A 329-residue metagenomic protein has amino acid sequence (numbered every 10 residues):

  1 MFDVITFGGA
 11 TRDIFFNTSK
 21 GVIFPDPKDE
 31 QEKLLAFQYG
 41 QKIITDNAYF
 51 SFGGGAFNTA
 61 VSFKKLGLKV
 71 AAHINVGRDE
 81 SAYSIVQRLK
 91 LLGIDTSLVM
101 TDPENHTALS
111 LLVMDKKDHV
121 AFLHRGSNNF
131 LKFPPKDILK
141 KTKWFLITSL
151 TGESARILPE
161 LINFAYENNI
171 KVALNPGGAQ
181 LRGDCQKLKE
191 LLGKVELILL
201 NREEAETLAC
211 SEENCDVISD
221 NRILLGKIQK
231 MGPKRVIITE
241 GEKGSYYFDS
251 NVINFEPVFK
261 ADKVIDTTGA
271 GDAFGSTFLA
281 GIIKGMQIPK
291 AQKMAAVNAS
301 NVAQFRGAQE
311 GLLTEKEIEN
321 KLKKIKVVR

Functional and structural regions predicted by a protein language model:
M1-A71, Y83-S84: Glycine-rich phosphate/adenosyl-contacting loop at the front of the ribokinase-like
M1-I5, A10, F16, G21-F24 (+1 more regions): Conserved phosphate-binding/catalytic region of the ribokinase-like
F63, N201, G271: Short, conserved phosphate/pyrophosphate- and ester-handling motifs at nucleotide-, phospho-/glycolipid
K64, K90, Y166-E167: Anion (oxyanion) recognition and catalysis
L91-N105: A glycine-rich helix N-cap at a beta->alpha junction
S97-T101, S110-R156: Conserved phosphate-binding/catalytic loop of the ribokinase/pfkB sugar-kinase fold
I162, Y166-K171, G177-I253: Conserved phosphate/ATP/ADP-binding segment of small-molecule kinases
